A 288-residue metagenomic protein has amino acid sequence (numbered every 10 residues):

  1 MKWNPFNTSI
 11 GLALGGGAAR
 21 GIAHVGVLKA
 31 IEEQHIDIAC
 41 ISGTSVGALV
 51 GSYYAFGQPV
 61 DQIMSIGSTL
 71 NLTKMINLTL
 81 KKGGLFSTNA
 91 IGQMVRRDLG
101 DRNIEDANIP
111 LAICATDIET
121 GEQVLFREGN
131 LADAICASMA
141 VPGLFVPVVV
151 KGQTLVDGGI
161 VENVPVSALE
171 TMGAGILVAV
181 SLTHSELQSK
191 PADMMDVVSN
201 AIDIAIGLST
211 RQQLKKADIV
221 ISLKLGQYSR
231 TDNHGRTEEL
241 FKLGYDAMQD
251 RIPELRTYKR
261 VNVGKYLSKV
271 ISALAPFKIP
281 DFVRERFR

Functional and structural regions predicted by a protein language model:
M1-T44, S52-R288: Patatin-like phospholipase
